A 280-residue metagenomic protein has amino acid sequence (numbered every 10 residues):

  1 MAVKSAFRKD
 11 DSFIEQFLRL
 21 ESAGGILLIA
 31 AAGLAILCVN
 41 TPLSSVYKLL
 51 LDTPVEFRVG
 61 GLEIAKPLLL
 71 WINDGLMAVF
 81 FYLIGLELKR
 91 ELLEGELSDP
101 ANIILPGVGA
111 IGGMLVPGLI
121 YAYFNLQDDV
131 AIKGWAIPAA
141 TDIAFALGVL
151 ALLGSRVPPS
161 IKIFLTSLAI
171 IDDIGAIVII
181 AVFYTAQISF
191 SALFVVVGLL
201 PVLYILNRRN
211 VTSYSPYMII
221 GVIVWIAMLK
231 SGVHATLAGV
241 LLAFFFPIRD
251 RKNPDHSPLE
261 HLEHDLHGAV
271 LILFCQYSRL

Functional and structural regions predicted by a protein language model:
A2-L20, T53, R209, S213-I223 (+2 more regions): Predominantly late transmembrane helices and immediately cytosolic-facing juxtamembrane segments
S12-E15, Y82-S98, L147-P158, P201-T212 (+1 more regions): C-terminal ends of transmembrane helices
L27-N40, F80-G85, V116-I120, L199-Y204 (+3 more regions): Hydrophobic core segments of alpha-helical transmembrane domains in multi-pass membrane transport and ion-translocation
C38-L50, K66-L69, L83-S98, V116-A136: Transmembrane alpha-helix boundary signature
G61, A65-E94, F244-F246, L271-L280: Hydrophobic transmembrane alpha-helices of secondary-active transporters and Na+-translocating membrane complexes
L70-F81, D129-A144, T185-G198, H234-L241: Structural signature of hydrophobic alpha-helical transmembrane segments
E91-G118, S189-G198: Entry/N-cap segments of selected transmembrane alpha helices and their immediately preceding amphipathic helices
L150-P247: Functional cores that coordinate and move charged inorganic groups
